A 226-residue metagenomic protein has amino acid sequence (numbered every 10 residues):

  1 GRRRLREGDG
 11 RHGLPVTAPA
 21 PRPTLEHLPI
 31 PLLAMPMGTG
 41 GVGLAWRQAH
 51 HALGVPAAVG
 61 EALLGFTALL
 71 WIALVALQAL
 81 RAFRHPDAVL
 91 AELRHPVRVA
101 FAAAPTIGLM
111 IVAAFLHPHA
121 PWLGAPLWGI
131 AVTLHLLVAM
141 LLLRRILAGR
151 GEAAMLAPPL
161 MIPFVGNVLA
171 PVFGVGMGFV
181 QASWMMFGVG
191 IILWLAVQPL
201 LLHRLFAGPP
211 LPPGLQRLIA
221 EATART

Functional and structural regions predicted by a protein language model:
G1-P15: N-terminal amphipathic/basic-hydrophobic helices that include classical n-h-c signal peptides and signal-anchor
T17-A45, G60, L64, H85-I111 (+4 more regions): Juxtamembrane helix-loop boundaries in multi-pass membrane proteins
W46-V59, A114-A125, A170-M185: Helix-coil boundary and interhelical linker segments in multi-pass alpha-helical membrane proteins
R47-V59, A76-V89: Membrane-interface helix-loop junction between the first two transmembrane segments
A62-A73, W122-L136, S183-W194: Structural signature of hydrophobic alpha-helical transmembrane segments
Q78-P86, A114-G124, L142-A148: Transmembrane alpha-helix boundary signature
V138-L142, V172, A196-L205: Alpha-helical transmembrane segments in multipass membrane proteins, preferentially the mid-helix core
